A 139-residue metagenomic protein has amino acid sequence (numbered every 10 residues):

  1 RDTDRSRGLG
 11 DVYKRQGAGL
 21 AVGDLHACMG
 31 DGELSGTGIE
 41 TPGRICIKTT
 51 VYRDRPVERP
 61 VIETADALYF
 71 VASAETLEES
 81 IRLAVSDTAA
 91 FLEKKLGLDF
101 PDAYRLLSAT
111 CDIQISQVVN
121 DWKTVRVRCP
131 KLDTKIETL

Functional and structural regions predicted by a protein language model:
R1, S35-I39, S116: A generic local secondary-structure boundary/capping motif
D2-L9, Y13: Single conserved hydrophobic/aromatic residue that forms the stacking wall/gate of nucleotide- or nucleobase-binding
D11, G19-G23, E137: Short helix/loop capping segments that flank catalytic or ligand/cofactor-binding pockets
K14-Q16, D24, V51, C129-K131: Short, structured patches in soluble enzyme cores that scaffold and shape functional sites
Q16-C28, S116-V119: Short, Lys/Arg- and Gly-enriched loop/turn segments at beta-strand edges
M29-T50: Short peripheral tails and domain-boundary helices/loops at the edges of structured domains
R55-L106: A hydrophobic, small-residue-rich beta->alpha segment in the mid-to-C-terminal subdomain of diverse proteins
E93, L98, D102-L139: TerminUS-proximal long segments
